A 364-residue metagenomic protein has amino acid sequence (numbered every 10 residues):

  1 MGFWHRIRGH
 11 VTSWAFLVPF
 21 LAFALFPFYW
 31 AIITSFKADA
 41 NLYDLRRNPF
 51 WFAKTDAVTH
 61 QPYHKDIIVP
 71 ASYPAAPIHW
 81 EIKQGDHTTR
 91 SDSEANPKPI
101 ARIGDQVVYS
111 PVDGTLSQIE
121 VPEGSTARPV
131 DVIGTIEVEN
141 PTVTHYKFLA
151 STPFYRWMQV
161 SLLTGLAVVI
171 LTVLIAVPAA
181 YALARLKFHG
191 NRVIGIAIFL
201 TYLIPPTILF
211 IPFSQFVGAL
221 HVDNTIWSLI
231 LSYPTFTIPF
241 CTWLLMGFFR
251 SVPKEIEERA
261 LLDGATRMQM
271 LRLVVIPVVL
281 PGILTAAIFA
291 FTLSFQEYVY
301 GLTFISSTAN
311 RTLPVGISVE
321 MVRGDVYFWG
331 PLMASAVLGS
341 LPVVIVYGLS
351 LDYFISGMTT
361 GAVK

Functional and structural regions predicted by a protein language model:
G2-S93, K98-K364: A structural signal for multi-pass alpha-helical bundles of membrane permease subunits that mediate small-molecule
